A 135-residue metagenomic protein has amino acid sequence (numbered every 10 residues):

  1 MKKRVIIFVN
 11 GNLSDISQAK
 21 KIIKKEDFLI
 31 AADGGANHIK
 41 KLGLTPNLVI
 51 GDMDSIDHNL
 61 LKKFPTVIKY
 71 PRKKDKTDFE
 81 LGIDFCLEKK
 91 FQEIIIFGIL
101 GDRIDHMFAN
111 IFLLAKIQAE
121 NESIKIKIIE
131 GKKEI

Functional and structural regions predicted by a protein language model:
M1-L60: N-terminal beta-strand-loop-alpha-helix module at the start of alpha/beta ligand-binding or catalytic domains
D15-S17, K76-F79, R103-F108: Short glycine/serine/threonine-rich phosphate/pyrophosphate-binding segments that cradle anionic phosphate groups
K21-I23, L44-P46, K63-F64, G82 (+1 more regions): Short, glycine/charged-enriched secondary-structure capping and boundary segments
A32, D52, Y70, I96 (+1 more regions): Generic beta-sheet signal
H38, F85-E88, K116: A generic secondary-structure signal
P65-P71, E122-K127: A glycine-rich helix N-cap at a beta->alpha junction
V67-K89: Short phosphate-binding loop-to-helix
I95-I135: Anionic-ligand-binding alpha/beta catalytic cores of soluble enzymes and soluble regulatory domains that recognize
